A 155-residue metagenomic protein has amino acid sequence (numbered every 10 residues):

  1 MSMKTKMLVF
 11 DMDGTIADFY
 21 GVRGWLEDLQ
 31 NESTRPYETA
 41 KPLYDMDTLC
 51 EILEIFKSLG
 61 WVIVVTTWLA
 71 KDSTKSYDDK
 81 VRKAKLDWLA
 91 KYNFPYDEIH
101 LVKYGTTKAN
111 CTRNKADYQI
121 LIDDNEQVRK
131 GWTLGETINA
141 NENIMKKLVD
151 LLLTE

Functional and structural regions predicted by a protein language model:
M1-F10: Non-catalytic pre-domain segments flanking phosphatase-related domains
V9, D13-K91: Alpha-helical substrate-recognition element adjacent to the catalytic core
A17-Y20, I63, K71-S76, T107-C111 (+2 more regions): Short catalytic/ligand-binding loop motif for oxyanion handling, primarily in non-cytosolic enzymes, centered on
W61, F94, E136: Short phosphate-binding/catalytic loops that engage adenosine nucleotides
V62-V64, H100, I120: A structural signal for isolated positions on well-ordered beta-strands in alpha/beta enzyme cores
K80-K83, Y96-L101, I138-A140: Lumenal/extracellular "mature" regions of secretory-pathway glycan-modifying transferases
Y96-Y118: Donor nucleotide-activated moiety binding/catalytic core segment of transferases that use nucleotide-activated donors
Y118-E155: Acidic, Mg2+-coordinating phosphoryl-transfer loop and its flanking beta/alpha structural elements, shared across
